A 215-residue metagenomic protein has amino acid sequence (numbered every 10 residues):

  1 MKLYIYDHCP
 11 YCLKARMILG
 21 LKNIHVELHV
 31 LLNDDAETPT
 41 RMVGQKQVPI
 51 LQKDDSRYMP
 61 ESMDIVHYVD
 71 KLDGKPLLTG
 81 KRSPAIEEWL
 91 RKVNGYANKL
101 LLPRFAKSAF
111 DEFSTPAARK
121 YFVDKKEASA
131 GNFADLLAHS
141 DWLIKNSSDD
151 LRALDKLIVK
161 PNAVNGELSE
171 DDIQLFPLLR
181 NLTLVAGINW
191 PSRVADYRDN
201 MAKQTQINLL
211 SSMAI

Functional and structural regions predicted by a protein language model:
M1-Y121: GST-like domain detector, emphasizing the conserved glutathione-binding G-site in the N-terminal thioredoxin-like
L77-K81, A163-E167, L209-M213: Short, hydrophobic secondary-structure boundary micro-motifs
T79-K92, A130-W142, A214-I215: A short, terminal or domain-edge coil/loop segment
K92-V93, D196-S212: Short, mixed-charge aromatic SLiMs
G95-D199: GST-like fold's C-terminal all-alpha helical module
